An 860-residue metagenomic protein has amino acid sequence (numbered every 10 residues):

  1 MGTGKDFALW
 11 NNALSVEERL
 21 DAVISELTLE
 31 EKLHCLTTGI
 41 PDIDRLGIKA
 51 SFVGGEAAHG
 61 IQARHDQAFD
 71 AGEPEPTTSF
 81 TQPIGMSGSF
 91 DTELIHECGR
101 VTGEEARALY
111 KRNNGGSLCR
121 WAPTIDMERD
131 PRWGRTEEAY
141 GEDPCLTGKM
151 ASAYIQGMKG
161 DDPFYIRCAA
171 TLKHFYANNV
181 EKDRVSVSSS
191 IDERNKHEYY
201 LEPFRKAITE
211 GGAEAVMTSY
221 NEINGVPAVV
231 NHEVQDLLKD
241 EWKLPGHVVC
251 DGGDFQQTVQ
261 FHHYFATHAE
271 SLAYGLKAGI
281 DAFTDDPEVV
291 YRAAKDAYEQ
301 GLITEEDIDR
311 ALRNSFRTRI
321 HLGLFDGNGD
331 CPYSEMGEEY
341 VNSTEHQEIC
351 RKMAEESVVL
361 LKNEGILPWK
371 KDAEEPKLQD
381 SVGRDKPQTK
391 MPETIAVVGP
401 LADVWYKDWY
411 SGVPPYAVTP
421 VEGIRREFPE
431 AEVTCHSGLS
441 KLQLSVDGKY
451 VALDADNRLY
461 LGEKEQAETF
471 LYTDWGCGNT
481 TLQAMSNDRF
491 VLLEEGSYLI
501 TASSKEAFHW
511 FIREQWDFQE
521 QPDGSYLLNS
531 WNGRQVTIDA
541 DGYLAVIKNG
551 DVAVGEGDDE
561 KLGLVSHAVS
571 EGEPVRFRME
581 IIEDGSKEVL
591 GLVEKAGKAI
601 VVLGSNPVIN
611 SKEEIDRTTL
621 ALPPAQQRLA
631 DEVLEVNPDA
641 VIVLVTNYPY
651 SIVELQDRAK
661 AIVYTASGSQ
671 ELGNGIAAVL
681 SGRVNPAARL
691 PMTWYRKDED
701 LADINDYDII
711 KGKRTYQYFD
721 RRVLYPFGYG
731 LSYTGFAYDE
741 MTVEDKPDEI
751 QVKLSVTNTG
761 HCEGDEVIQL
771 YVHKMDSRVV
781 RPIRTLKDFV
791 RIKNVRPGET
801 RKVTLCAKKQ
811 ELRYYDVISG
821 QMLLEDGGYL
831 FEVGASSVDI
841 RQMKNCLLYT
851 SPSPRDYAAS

Functional and structural regions predicted by a protein language model:
M1-Y814, L823-S837, S860: Glycoside hydrolase catalytic-domain context in secreted enzymes
V817-I818: Flexible, membrane-facing loop/turn or short amphipathic-helix motifs that contact lipid bilayers or gate lipid-binding
I840-S851: Short beta-strand elements
Y849-S860: Single conserved hydrophobic/aromatic residue that forms the stacking wall/gate of nucleotide- or nucleobase-binding
